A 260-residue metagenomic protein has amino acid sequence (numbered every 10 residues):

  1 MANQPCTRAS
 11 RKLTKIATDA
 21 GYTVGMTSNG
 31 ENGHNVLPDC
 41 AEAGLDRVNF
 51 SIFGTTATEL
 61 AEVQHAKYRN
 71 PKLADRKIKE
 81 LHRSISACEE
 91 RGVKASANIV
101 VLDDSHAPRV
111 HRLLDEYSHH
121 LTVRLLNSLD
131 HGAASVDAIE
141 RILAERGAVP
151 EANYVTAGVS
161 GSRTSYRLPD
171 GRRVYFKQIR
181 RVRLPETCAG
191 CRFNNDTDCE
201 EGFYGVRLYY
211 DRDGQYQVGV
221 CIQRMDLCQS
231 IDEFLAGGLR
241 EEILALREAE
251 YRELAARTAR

Functional and structural regions predicted by a protein language model:
M1-A2, P71: Glycine-rich phosphate-binding "P-loop"
A2-R47, I52-E59, R76-L81, N98-R112 (+1 more regions): Canonical radical SAM enzyme core domain
K12, I16, E42-G44, T58-Y68 (+5 more regions): Generic alpha-helical propensity signal that fires on short helical segments and nearby coil/disordered stretches
Y22, L45, V93, G238-L239: Residue-level recognition of short, well-ordered coil/turn positions that link secondary-structure elements
G25, D46-N49, F53, A61-H65 (+6 more regions): Residue-level signal for functionally critical sites in structured catalytic/ligand-binding pockets
F53, T58-A189: Radical SAM enzyme [4Fe-4S]-AdoMet core and its adjacent flexible, acidic and glycine-rich loops/tails across
D130-A259: Accessory C-terminal segments flanking Radical SAM cores
